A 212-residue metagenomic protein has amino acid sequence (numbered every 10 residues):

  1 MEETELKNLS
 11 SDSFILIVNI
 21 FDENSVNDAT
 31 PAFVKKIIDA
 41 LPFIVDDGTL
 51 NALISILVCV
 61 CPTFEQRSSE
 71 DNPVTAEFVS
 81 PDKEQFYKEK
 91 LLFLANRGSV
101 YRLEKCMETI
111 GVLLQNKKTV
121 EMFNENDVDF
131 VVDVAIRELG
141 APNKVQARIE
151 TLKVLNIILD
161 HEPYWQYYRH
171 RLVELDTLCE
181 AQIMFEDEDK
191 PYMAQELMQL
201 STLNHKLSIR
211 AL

Functional and structural regions predicted by a protein language model:
M1-E5, K36-G48, E89-Y101, D133-Q146 (+1 more regions): Helix-loop junctions that connect tandem helical modules in alpha-solenoid scaffolds
M1-I38, P42-N51, C59-Q85, N116-V128 (+1 more regions): Elongated alpha-helical scaffolds that mediate protein-protein interactions in large eukaryotic proteins, primarily
K7, K35-K36, K83, K88-K90 (+7 more regions): Context-gated lysine
K7-N19, G48-C61, E70-P73, R102-G111 (+2 more regions): Amphipathic alpha-helical elements of HEAT/ARM-like alpha-solenoid repeat scaffolds that form extended
G48-I54, S68-E70, F93-G98, I110-K118 (+1 more regions): Phosphate-binding glycine-rich loops and adjacent basic patches that engage nucleotide phosphates, nucleic-acid
V74-S99, E104, E108-T109, E121-D127 (+1 more regions): Alpha-solenoid helical repeat scaffolds
K105-V112, K117-E188: Structured C-terminal portions of repeat-based eukaryotic scaffold domains
L175-L212: Eukaryotic acidic, Ser/Thr-rich intrinsically disordered low-complexity regions
